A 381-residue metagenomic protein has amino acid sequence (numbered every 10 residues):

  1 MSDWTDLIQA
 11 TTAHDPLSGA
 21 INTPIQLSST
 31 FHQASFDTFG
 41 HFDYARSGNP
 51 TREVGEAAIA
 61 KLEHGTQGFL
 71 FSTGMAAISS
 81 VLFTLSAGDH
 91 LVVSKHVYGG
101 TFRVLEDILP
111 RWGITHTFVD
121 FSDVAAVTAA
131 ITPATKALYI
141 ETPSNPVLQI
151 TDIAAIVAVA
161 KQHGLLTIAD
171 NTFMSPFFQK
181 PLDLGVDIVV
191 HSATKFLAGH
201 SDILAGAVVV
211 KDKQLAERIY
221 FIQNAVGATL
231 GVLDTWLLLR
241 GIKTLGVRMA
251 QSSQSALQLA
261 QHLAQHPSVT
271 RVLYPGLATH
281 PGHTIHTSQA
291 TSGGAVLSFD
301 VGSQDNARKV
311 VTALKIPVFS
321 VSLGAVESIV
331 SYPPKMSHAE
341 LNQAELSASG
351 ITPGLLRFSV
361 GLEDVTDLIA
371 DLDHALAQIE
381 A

Functional and structural regions predicted by a protein language model:
M1-F42, L346: N-terminal glycine-rich, Lys/His-bearing helix-loop that initiates the first secondary-structure elements of many
I25-Q26, A34-V54, A58-K61, I329-G354: Glycine-rich phosphate/pyrophosphate-binding loop and adjacent beta-alpha nucleotide/cofactor-binding cores
T30-S79, T84, G100-D107: Conserved N-terminal alpha-helix of the aminotransferase class I/II PLP-enzyme fold
F69-H266: Conserved PLP-enzyme active-site core in the AAT-like
T115, P133-K136, R248, D305 (+2 more regions): PLP-dependent enzyme catalytic core of the Aspartate aminotransferase-like
V226-G227, L314-G324, A375-A381: A common structural junction motif
L238-V247, G294-G302, R357-G361: Short, well-ordered beta-strand elements within core beta-sheets of diverse protein domains
L257-K315, F319-V321, N342-S347: Conserved small-domain helix->loop->beta segment predominantly found in fold-type I
